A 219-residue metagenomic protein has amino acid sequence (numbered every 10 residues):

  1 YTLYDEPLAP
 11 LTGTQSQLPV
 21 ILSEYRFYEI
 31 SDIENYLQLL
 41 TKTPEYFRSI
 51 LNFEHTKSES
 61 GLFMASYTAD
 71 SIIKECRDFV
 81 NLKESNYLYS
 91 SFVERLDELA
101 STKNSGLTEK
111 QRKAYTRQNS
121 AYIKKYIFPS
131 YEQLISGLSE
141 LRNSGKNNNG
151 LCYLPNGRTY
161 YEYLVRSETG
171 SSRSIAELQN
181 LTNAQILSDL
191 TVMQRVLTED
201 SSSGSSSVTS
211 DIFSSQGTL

Functional and structural regions predicted by a protein language model:
Y1-L219: N-terminal maturation segment of proteins
